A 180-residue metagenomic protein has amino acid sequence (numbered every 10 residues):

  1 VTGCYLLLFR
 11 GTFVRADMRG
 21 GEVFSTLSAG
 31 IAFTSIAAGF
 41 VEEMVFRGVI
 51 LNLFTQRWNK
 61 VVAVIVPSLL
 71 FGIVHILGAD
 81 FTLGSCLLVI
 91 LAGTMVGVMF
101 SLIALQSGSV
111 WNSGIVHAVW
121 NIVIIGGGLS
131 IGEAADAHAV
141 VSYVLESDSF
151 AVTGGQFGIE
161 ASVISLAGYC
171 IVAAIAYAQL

Functional and structural regions predicted by a protein language model:
V1-L6, S165-Q179: Hydrophobic core of alpha-helical transmembrane segments in multi-pass integral membrane proteins
V1-V41, L51-N52, Q56: Juxtamembrane helix-loop-helix connectors linking adjacent transmembrane helices in multi-pass membrane enzymes
T2, T34-S35, G39, K60-I76 (+1 more regions): Small-polar-interrupted transmembrane alpha-helices in polytopic inner-membrane proteins
T12-M18, L77-G84: Membrane-interface helix caps and helix-loop-helix hairpins in membrane proteins
S28-A32, V45, I90-M95, A167: Membrane-embedded alpha-helical segments of multi-pass membrane proteins, especially the transmembrane helices
F33-G39, S149-C170: Hydrophobic alpha-helical transmembrane segments
V41-V66, D80-L83, L102-S109: Membrane-interface helix/loop boundary segments of multi-pass membrane proteins
I65, S85-A151: Functionally important transmembrane alpha-helices
